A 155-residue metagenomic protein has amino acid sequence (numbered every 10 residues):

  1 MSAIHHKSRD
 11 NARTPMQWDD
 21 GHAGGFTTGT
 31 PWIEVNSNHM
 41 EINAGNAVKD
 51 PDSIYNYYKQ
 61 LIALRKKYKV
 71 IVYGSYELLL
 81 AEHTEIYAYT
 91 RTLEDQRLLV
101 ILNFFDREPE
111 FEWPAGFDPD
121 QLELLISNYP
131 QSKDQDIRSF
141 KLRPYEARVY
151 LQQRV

Functional and structural regions predicted by a protein language model:
M1-L98, F104-E110: Loop/helix patches that line or flank the sugar-binding groove of alpha-linked glycan CAZymes
V72, A81, E123-I126, R143 (+1 more regions): Compositionally biased amphipathic helical and low-complexity segments enriched in hydrophobic
E108-Y129: Beta-strand-rich binding/interaction modules
S127-I137: Acidic, Ser/Thr/Pro-rich beta/coil linker or hinge segments at domain junctions
Q135-V155: C-terminal beta-strand-rich structural cap/linker in extracellular carbohydrate-active enzymes
